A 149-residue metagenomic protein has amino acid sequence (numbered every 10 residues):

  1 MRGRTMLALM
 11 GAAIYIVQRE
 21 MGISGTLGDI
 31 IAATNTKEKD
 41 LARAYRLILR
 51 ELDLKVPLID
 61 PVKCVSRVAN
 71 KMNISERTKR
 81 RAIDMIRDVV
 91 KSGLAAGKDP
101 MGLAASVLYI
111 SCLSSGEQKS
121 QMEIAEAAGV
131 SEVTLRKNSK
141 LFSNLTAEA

Functional and structural regions predicted by a protein language model:
M1-M101, Y109, M122-A128, E132 (+1 more regions): A cyclin-like helical interaction fold
L113: C-terminal catalytic core of tyrosine-transesterase DNA break-rejoin enzymes
